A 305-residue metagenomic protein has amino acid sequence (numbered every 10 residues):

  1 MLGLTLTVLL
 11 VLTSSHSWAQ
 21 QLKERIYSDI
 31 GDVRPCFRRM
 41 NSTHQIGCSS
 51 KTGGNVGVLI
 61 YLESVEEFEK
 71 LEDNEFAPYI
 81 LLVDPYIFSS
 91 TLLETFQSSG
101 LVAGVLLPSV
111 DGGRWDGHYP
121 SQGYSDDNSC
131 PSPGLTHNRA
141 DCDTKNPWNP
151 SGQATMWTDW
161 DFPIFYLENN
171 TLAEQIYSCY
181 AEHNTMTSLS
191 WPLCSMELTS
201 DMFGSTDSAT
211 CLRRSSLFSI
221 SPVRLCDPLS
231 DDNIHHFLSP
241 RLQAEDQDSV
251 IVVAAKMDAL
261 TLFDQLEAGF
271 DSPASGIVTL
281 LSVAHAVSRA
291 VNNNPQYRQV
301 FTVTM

Functional and structural regions predicted by a protein language model:
L2-L266, H285-R298: N-terminal hydrophobic/helix-forming segments and targeting peptides
T261, Q265-T279: Gly/Ser-rich catalytic serine loop of serine hydrolases
S275-V287, F301-M305: Extended, hydrophobic alpha-helical segments in both membrane/secreted and soluble proteins
